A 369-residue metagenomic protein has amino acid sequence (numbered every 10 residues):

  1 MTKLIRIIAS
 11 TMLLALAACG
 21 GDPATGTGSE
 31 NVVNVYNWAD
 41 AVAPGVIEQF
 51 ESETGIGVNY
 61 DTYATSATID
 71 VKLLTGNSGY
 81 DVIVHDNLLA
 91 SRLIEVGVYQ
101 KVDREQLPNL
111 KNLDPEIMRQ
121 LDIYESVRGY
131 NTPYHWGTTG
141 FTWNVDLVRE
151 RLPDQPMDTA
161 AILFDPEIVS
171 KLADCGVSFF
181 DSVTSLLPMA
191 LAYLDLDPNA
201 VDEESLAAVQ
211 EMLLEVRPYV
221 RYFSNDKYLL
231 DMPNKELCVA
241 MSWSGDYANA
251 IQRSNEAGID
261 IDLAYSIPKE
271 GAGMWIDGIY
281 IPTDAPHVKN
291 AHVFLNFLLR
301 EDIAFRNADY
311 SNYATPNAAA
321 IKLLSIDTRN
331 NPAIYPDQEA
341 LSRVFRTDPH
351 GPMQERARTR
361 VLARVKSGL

Functional and structural regions predicted by a protein language model:
A15-A18: C-terminal motif of bacterial Sec signal peptides marking the signal peptidase cleavage site
G21-L93, L230: Early extracytoplasmic/lumenal segment of secretory-pathway proteins
I69-V71, S91-W136, Q155-P156, A161-F164: Hinge/lid segment of periplasmic solute-binding proteins
I94-V102, R119-Q120, S126-R128, Y219 (+2 more regions): Ligand-binding "clamshell"
Q100-K111, A257-G273, P282-D284: Short beta-strand->loop
S178-A190, L194-S266: Ligand-binding pocket segment of bilobal, Venus flytrap-like solute-binding proteins
D277, P282-R346: Mature extracytoplasmic/periplasmic domains
Q338-L369: Conserved C-terminal helix/tail region of periplasmic/extracytoplasmic solute-binding proteins
